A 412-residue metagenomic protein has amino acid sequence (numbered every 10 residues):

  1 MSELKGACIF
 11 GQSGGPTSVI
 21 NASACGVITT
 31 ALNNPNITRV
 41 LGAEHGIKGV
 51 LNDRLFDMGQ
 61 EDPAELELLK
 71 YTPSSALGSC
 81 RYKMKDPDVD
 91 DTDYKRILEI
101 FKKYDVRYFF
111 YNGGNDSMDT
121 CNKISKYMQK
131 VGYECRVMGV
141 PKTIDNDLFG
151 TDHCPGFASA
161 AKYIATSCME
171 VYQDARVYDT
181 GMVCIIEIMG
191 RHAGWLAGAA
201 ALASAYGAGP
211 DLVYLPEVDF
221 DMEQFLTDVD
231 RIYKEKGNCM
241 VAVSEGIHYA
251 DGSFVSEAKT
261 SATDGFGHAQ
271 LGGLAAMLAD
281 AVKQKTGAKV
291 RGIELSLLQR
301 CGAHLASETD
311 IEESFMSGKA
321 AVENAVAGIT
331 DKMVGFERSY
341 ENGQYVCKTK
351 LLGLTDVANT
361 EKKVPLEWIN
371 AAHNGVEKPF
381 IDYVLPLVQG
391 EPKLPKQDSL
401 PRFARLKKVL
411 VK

Functional and structural regions predicted by a protein language model:
M1, N52-R107, D116-S117, P155-F157 (+1 more regions): Glycine-rich oxoanion-binding loops at beta->alpha junctions
S2-R54: N-terminal phosphate-binding or glycine-rich loops at protein starts, especially the Walker A/P-loop of NTPases
L4-F10, L69-K83, K142-D152, D179-M182 (+1 more regions): Gly-rich Lys/Arg/Thr-decorated short loops/hinges at beta-loop-alpha junctions or inter-strand turns that position
S13-G15, A43-K48, R81-Y82, G114-N115 (+6 more regions): Short, ordered loop/turn segments at secondary-structure junctions
T17-V27, V50-L51, D93-K95, N115-K123 (+5 more regions): Short glycine/serine/threonine-rich phosphate/pyrophosphate-binding segments that cradle anionic phosphate groups
I100, Y108-G113, D119-E134, M138 (+1 more regions): Accessory alpha-helical/coil subdomains and C-terminal extensions that flank or cap enzyme catalytic cores
E257-K412: C-terminal non-catalytic interaction/assembly regions of soluble proteins
